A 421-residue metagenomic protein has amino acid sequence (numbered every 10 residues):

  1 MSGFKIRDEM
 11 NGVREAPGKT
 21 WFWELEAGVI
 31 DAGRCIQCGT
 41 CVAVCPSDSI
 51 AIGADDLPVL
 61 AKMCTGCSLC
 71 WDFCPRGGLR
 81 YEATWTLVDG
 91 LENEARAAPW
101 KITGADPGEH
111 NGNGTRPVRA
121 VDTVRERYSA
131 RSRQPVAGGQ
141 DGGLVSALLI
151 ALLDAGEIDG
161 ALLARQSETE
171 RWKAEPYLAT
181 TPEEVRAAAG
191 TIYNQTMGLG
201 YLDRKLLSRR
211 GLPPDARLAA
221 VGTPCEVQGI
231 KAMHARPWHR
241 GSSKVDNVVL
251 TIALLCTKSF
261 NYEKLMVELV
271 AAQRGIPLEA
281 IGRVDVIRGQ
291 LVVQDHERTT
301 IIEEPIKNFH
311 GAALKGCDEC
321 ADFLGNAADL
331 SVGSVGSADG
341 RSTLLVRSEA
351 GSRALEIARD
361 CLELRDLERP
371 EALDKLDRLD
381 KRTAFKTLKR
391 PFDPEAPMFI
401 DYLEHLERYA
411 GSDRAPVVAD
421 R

Functional and structural regions predicted by a protein language model:
M1-C45, A272-Q290: A broadly conserved sequence feature marking short terminus-proximal activation segments in nucleic acid-centric
G18, A27-I36, T40-V59, L69-G90 (+1 more regions): Iron-sulfur cluster-binding cysteine motifs and their immediate structural context in ferredoxin-like electron-transfer
L25-V29, G33-Q37, M63-C64, P305-A312: Short, flexible, mixed-charge glycine/proline-rich loop motifs that serve as phosphate/nucleic-acid-contacting
C35, G39, C64, S68 (+3 more regions): Conserved structured core elements
A43, K62-T65, D72, S146 (+1 more regions): N-terminal, well-ordered alpha-helical segments
V59-L60, A220: Conserved hydrophobic beta-strand within the GNAT/NAT acetyltransferase core sheet that lines the active-site cleft
G66-L69, F73, T257-N261: Alpha-helical scaffold segments in carbohydrate-active enzymes
T84-R421: Iron-sulfur-associated redox domains of electron-transfer enzymes in respiratory and anaerobic energy metabolism
